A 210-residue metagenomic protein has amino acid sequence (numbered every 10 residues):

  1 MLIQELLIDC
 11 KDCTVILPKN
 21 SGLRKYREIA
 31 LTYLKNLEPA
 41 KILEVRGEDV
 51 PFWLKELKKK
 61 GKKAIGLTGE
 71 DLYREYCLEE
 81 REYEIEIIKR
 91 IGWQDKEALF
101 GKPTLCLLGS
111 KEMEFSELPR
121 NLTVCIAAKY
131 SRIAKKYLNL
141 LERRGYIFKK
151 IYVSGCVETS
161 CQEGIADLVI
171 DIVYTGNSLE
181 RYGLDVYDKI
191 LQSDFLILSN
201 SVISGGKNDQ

Functional and structural regions predicted by a protein language model:
M1-Q210: Domain-level signature for soluble enzymes in the chorismate/prephenate branch of the shikimate pathway
